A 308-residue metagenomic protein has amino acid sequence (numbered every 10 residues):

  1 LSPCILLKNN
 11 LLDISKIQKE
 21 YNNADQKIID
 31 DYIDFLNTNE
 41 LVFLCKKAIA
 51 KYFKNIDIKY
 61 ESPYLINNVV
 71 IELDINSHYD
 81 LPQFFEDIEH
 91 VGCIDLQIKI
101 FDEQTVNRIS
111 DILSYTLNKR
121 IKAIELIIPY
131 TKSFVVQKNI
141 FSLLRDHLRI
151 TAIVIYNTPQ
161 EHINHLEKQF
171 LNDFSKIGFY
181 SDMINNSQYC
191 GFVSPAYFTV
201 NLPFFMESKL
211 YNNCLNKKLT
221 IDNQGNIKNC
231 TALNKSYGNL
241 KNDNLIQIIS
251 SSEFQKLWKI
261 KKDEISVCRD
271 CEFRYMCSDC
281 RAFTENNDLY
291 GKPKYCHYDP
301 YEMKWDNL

Functional and structural regions predicted by a protein language model:
L1-I94, D270: Long, charge-rich, low-complexity alpha-helical segments
Y64-Y79, I88-T105, R120-S133, T151-Q160: Core AdoMet radical
F84-H90, S110-I121, F141-L148: Acidic (Asp/Glu)-rich catalytic clusters
V135-H147, Q169-D173: Catalytic cores of alpha/beta
R149-C230, M276: A C-terminal junction/extension of Radical SAM enzymes
G178-T199, A232-E272: C-terminal accessory region of radical SAM enzymes
E264-E285, H297-Y298: Local cysteine-cluster metal-coordination motifs and their immediate loop/turn environment, predominantly Fe-S cluster
P293-L308: Short Fe-S-cluster ligation motifs
